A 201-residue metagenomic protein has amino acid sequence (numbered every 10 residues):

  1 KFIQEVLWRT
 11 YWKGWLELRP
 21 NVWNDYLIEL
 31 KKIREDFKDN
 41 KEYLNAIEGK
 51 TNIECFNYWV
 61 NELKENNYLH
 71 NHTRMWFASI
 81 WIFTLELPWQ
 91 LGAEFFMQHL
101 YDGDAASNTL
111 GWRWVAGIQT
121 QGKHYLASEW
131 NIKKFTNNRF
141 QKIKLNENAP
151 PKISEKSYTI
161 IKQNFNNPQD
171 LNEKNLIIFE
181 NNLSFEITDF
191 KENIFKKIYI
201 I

Functional and structural regions predicted by a protein language model:
K1-H72, S79-I201: C-terminal catalytic domain of photolyase/cryptochrome flavoproteins, centering on the FAD-binding pocket
